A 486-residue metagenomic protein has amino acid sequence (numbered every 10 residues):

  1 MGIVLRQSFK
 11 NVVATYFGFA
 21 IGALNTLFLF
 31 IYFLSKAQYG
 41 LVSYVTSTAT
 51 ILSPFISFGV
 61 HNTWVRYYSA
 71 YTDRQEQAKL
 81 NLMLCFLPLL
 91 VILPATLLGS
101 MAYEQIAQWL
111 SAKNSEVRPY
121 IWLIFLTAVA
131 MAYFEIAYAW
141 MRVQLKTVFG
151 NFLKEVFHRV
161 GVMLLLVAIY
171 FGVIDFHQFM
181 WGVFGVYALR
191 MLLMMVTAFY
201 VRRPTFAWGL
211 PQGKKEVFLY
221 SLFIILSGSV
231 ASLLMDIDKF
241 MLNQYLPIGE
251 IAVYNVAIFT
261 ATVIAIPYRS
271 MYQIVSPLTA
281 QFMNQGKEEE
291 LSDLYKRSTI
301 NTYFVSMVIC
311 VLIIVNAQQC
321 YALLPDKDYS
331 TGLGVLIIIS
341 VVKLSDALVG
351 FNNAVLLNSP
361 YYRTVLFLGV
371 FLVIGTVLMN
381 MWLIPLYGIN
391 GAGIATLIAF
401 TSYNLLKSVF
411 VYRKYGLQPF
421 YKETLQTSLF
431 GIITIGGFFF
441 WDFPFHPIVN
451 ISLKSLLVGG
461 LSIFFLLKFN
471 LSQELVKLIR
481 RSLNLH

Functional and structural regions predicted by a protein language model:
M1-V4, E116, G172, F176-G182 (+6 more regions): Interhelical loop/hinge segments that connect adjacent transmembrane helices in multipass membrane
I3-N62, I92-S100, T127, L219-I248 (+1 more regions): Signature of the first transmembrane helix
L5, A130-V156, S340-F371, V411-R413: Membrane-interface junctions at transmembrane-helix termini in multi-pass inner-membrane proteins
Q7-A23, G182-A198, P211-Q281, N301 (+2 more regions): Transmembrane helical elements of multi-pass membrane transporters/channels
S57-T72, V143, A257, A261-T299 (+2 more regions): Helix-loop junctions and terminal segments of transmembrane helices in multi-pass membrane transport/translocation
Y103-I124, I313-K343, G350: Interfacial segments at transmembrane-helix termini and the short loops linking adjacent helices
F152-R202, Y220, I258, V370-G375 (+3 more regions): Hydrophobic alpha-helical transmembrane segments
F439-H486: Membrane-proximal transmembrane or re-entrant/amphipathic helices at the cytosolic face
